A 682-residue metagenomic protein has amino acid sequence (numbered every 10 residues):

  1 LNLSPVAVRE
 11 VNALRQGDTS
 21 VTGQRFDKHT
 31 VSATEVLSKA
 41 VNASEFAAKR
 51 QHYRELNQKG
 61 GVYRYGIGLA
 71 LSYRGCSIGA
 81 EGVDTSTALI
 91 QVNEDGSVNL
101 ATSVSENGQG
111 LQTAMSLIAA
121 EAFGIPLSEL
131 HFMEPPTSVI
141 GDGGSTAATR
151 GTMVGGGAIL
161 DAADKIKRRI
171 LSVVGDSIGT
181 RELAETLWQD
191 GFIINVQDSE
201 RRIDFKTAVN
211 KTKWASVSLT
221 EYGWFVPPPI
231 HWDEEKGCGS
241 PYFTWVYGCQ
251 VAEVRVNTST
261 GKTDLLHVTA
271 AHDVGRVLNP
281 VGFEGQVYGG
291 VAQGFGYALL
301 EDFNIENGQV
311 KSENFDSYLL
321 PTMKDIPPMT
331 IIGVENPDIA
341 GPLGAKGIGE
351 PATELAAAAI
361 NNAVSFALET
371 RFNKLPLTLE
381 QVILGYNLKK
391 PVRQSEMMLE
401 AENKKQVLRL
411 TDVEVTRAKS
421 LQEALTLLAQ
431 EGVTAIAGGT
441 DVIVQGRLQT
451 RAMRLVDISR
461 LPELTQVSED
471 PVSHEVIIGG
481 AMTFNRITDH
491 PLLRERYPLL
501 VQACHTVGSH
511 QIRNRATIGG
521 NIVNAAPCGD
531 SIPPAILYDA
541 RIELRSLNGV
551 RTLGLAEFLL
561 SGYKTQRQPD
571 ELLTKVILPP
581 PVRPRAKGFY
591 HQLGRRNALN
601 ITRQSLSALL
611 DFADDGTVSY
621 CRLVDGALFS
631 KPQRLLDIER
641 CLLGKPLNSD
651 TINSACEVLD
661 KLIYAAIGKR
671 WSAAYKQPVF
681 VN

Functional and structural regions predicted by a protein language model:
L1-Y63, I67-S72, L117-Q406, D650: C-terminal catalytic domains of large/alpha subunits in multi-subunit enzymes
S20-Q24, E81, L111-T113, G141-T146 (+8 more regions): Short acidic, glycine/serine/threonine-rich loops at helix termini
L71-Y73, E81-G96, A119, Q250-H272 (+8 more regions): Short beta-strand elements
R74-I78, S105-N107, T146-A147, T152 (+6 more regions): Glycine-rich phosphate/pyrophosphate-binding beta-alpha loops
G79-E81, P241-V246, V287, L320-P321 (+2 more regions): Short Gly/Pro-enriched turn/cap motifs at secondary-structure boundaries
S97-S103, T152, G520: Structural motif
L111-F123, G439, L642: Short, non-transmembrane amphipathic alpha-helical segments
K262, A367-F372, I383-N682: C-terminal structural segment of proteins
